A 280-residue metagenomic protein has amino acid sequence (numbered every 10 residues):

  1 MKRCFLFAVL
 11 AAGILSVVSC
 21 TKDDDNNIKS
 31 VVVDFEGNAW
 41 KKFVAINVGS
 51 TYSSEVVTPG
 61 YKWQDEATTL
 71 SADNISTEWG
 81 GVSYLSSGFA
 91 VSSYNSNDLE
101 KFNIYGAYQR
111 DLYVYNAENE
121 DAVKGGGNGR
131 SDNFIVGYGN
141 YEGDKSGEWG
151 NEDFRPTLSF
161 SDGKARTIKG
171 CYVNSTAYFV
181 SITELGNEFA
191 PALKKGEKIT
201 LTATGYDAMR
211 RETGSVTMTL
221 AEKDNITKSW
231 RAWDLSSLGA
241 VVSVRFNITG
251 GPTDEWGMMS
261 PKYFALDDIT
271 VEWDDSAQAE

Functional and structural regions predicted by a protein language model:
R3-A8, G13-K42, W273-E280: Bacterial Sec-dependent N-terminal signal peptides
I28-D153, G163: N-terminal targeting leaders for non-cytosolic proteins
N38, V173-T176: Short glycine-rich beta-strand segments
N151-D162, G257-S260: Short aromatic-glycine motifs in intrinsically disordered, low-complexity regions
G163-G170, V241: Extended extracellular/luminal ectodomain segments enriched in beta-structured repeat modules
Y172-N174, A190-P191: Short edge beta-strand/loop segments characteristic of extracellular beta-sandwich folds
I182-L201: Short coil-to-beta strand junction motifs in C2/discoidin
K195-E280: Terminal, low-complexity interaction segments
